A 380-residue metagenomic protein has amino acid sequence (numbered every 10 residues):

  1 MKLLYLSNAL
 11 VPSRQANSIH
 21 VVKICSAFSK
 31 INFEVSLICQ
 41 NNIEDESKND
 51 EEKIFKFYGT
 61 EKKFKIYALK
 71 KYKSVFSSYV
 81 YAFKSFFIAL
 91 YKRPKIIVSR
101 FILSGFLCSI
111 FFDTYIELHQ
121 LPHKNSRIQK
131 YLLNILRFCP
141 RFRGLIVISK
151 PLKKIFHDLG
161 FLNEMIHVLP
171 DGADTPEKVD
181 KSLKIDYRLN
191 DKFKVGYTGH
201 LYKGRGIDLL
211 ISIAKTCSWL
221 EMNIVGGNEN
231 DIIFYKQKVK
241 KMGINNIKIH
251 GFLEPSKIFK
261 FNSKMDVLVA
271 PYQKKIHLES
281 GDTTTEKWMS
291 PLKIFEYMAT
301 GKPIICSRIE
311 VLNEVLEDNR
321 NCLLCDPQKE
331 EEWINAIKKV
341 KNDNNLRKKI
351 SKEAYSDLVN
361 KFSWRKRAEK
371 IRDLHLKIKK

Functional and structural regions predicted by a protein language model:
M1-E52, K92, S212-K215: N-terminal subdomain of nucleotide-sugar transferases
L4-L6, I146, R188-K215, N223-V225: Conserved donor-binding/catalytic core segment of Leloir-type glycosyltransferases
L10-S13, K71-Y72, S104-F106, D113-K130 (+1 more regions): A short, histidine- and acid-enriched strand-loop-helix "catalytic/donor-clamping" loop that lines the nucleotide-sugar
P151, G172: Carbohydrate-associated surface elements
K203-R205, E254-F261, D266-E296, C306-E314: Nucleotide-sugar-dependent
N223-G226, I233-V267, H277: Nucleotide-activated donor-binding/catalytic signature segment of Leloir-type glycosyltransferases, i.e., the conserved
P291, D318-N319, L323-E330, K339-N344: Conserved acidic donor-binding segment of nucleotide-sugar-dependent glycosyltransferases
K339, L346-K361, K370-D373: A short, well-ordered alpha-helix in the C-terminal region of glycosyltransferases
